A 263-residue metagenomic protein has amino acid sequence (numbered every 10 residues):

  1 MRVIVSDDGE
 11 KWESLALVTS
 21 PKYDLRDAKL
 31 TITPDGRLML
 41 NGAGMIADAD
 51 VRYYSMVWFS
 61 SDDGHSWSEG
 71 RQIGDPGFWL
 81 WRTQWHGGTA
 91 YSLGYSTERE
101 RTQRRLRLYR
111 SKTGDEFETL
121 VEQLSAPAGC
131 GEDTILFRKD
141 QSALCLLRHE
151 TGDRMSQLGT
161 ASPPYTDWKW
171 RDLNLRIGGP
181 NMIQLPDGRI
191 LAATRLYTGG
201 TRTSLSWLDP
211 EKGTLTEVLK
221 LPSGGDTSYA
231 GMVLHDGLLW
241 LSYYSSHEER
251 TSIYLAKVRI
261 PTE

Functional and structural regions predicted by a protein language model:
M1-R26, I32-G225, L234-E263: Beta-rich carbohydrate-recognition and catalytic domains
